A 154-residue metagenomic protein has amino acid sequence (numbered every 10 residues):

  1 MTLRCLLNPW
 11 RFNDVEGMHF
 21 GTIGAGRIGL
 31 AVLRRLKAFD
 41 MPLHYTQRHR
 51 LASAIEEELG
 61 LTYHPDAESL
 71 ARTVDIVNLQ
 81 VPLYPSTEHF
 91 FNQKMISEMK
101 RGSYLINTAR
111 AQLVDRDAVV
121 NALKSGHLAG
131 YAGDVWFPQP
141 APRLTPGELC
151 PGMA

Functional and structural regions predicted by a protein language model:
M1-H19, A31-R34, A38, Y45: Phosphate-binding beta-alpha-beta segment of Rossmann-like dinucleotide-binding domains, i.e., the NAD(P)
T2, M18-H19, P42-H44, H64 (+2 more regions): Secondary-structure boundary/capping motif
L6-P9, M18, M41, E56 (+2 more regions): Residues at structural and domain junctions
F20-G24: Conserved N-terminal Rossmann-fold NAD(P)-binding element of oxidoreductases
A25, R48: Cofactor-binding loop segments of dinucleotide-utilizing enzymes, especially the Rossmann-like FAD- and NAD(P)+-binding
I28: Hydrophobic/small residue at the entry helix of a nucleotide-binding pocket
R34-T46, L59-H64, E68: Glycine-rich phosphate/diphosphate-binding loop of Rossmann-like nucleotide-binding domains
R50-G152: Rossmann-like adenosine-cofactor binding region
